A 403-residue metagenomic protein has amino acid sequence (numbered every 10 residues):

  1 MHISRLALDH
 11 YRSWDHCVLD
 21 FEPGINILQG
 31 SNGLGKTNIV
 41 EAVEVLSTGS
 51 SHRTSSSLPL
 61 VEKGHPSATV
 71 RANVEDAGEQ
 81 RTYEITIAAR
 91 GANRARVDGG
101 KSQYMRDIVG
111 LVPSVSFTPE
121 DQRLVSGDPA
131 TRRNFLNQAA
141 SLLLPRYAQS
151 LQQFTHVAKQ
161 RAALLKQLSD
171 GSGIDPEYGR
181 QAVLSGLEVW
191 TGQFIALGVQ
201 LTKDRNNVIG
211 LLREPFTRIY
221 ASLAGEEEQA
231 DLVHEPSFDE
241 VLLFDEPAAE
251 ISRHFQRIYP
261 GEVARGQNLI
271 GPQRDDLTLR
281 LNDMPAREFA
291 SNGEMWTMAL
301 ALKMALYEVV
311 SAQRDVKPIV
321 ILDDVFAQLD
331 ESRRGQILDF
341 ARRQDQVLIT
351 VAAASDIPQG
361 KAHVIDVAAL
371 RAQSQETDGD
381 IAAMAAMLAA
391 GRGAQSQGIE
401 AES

Functional and structural regions predicted by a protein language model:
M1-S31, V45, I174-I319, Q328-S332 (+3 more regions): Conserved NTPase motor "head" modules and their coupling/switch loops across ABC/AAA+ ATPases, GTPases, and GHKL ATPases
L6, A68-V74, G91-D98, L277-N282 (+2 more regions): Short polybasic amphipathic segments
K36: Conserved lysine of the Walker
E44-T131, F135-Y147, P215-R218, P247 (+1 more regions): Nucleotide-state sensing region of NTPase/ATPase domains
A72, Q346-A353: Structural recognition of the conserved hydrophobic beta-strand(s) that form the central parallel beta-sheet of P-loop
D107-L111, P119-A196: A conserved P-loop NTPase coupling/switch region
D323-V325: Walker B catalytic acidic pair
